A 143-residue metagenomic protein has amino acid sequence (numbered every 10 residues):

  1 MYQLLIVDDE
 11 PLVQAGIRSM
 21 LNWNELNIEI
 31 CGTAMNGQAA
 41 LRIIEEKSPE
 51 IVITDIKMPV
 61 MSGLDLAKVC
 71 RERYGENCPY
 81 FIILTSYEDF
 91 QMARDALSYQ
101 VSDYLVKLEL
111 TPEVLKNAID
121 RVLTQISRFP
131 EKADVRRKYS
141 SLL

Functional and structural regions predicted by a protein language model:
L4, K47-I53: Active-site beta3 strand of CheY-like receiver
D8, D55: Active-site residues of response regulator receiver
P11-G32: Two-component/phosphorelay signaling modules centered on CheY-like receiver
E25, E45-K47, R71-N77, Y99: Conserved phosphotransfer cores of two-component systems
E25-M35, I43, A93: Short hydrophobic/Thr-rich beta-strand motif most characteristic of the beta2 strand and flanking loop of CheY-like
N36-A39, S62-D65: Acidic catalytic/metal-coordinating carboxylates
M58: Receiver (REC) domain active-site loop signature in two-component systems and cognate sites in sensor histidine kinases
I83, D89, R94-L97, V101-L143: Interdomain helical linkers/hinges and coiled-coil/dimerization scaffolds that transmit conformational signals
